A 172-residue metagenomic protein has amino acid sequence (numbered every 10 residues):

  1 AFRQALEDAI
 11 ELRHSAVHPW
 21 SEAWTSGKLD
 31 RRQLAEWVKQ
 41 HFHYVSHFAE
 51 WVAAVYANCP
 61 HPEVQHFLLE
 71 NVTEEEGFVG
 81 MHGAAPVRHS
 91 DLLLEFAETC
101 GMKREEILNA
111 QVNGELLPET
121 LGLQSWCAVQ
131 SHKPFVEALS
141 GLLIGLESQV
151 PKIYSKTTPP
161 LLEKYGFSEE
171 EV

Functional and structural regions predicted by a protein language model:
A1-S21, E115-E119: Acidic, low-complexity proline/glycine-rich segments
F2-R3, H66-V172: Active-site-proximal alpha-helical scaffolds that flank and shape metal-associated catalytic sites
A9-H14, W24, K28-P60, F78 (+1 more regions): Alpha-helical bundle segments that constitute or directly flank the non-heme di-iron/ferroxidase center
S21-E22, L94: His/Met- and acidic-residue-enriched segments that coordinate or traffic transition-metal cofactors and support
D30, P60-H61, K103, S168: Helix N-cap / loop-to-helix initiation motif
H47-E50, V64, E105-E106: Short, solvent-exposed secondary-structure capping/transition elements
